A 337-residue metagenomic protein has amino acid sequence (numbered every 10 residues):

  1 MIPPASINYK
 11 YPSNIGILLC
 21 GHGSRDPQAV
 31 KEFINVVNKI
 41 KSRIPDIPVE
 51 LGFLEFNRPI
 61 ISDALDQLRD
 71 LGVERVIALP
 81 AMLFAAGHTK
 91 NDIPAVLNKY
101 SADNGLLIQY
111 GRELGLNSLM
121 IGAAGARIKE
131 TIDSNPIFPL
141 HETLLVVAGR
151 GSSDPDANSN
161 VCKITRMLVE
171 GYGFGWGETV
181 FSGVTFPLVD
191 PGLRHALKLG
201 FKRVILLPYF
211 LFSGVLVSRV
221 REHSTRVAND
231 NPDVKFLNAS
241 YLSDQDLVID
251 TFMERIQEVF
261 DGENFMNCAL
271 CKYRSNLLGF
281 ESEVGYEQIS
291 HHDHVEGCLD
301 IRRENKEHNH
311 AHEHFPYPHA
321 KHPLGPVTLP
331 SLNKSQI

Functional and structural regions predicted by a protein language model:
M1-I337: Active-site-proximal alpha-helix that buttresses catalytic centers in soluble enzyme cores
